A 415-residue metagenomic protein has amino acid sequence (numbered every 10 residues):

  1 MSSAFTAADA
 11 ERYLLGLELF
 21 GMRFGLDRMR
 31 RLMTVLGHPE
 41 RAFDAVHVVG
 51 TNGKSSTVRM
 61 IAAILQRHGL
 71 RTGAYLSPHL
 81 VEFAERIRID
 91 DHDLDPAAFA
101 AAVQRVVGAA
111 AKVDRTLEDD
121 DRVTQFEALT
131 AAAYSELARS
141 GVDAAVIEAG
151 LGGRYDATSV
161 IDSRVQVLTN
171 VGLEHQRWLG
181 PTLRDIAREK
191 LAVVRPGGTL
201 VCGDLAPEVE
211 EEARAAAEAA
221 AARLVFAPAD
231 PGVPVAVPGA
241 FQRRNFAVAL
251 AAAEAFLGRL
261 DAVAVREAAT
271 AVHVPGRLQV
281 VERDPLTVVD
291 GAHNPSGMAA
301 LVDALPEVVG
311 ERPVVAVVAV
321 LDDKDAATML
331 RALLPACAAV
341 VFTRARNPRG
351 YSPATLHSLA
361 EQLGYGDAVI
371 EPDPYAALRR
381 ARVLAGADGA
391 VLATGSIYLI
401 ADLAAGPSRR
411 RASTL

Functional and structural regions predicted by a protein language model:
M1-N52, S56-R71, L80-E82, V201-C202 (+1 more regions): N-terminal leader/targeting and accessory segments in enzymes
F20-G21, L26-R41, R67-I161, R177-L179 (+2 more regions): ATP-dependent carboxylate-amine ligase catalytic core
A42, A144-I147, D156-V167, V171-G172 (+2 more regions): Nucleotide phosphate-binding/pyrophosphate-handling subdomain across enzymes that bind or process nucleotide phosphates
I61, R154-R164, A404-G406: Short Gly/Thr/Asp-enriched flexible loops that form oxyanion-binding sites at enzyme active sites
I61-Q66, L137, A360, P407: Hydrophobic alpha-helical packing residues
V113-L117, A128, S140-E148, S163-V263: Acidic, Mg2+-coordinating active-site environments of NTP-dependent enzymes
G203-V225, G239, E254, L286-T287 (+1 more regions): C-terminal helical cap/extension that packs against the catalytic core of soluble nucleotide-cofactor enzymes
S396: Active-site-proximal loop/hinge segments that shape catalytic or ion-binding/gating pockets
